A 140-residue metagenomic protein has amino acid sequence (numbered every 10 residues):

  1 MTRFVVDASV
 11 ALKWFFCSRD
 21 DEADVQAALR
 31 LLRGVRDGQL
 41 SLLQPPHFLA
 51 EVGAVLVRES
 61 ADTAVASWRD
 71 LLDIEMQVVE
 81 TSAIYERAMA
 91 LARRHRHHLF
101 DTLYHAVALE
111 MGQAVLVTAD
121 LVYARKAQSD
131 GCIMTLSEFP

Functional and structural regions predicted by a protein language model:
M1-Q44, L56-A66, L121, D130: Short, well-structured N-terminal submotif of metal-dependent ribonuclease cores
M1-R3, L49, Q77-V78, H105-P140: Acidic, PIN/NYN-like endoribonuclease modules and their adjacent C-terminal/linker elements
A11, E51-V55, R87: A general alpha-helix detector
Q44-F48, I84, Y104: Short, conserved alpha-helical segments within structured domains
P45, F100, A119: Replace "coordinates the UDP/GDP/TDP-sugar" with "coordinates nucleotide-activated sugar donors
A66-H95: Acidic catalytic patch
